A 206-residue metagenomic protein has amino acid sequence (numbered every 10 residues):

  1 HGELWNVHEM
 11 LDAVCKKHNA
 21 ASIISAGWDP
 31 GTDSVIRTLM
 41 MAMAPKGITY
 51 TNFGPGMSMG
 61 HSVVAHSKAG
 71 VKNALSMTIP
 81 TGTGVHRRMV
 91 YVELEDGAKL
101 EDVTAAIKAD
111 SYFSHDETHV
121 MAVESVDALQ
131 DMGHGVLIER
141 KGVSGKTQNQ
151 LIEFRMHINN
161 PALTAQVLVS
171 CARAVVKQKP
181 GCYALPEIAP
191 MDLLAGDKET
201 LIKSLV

Functional and structural regions predicted by a protein language model:
H1-S22: Rossmann-fold NAD(P)-binding glycine/threonine-rich loop
G2-W5, S25-D33, P55-M59: Gly/Ser/Thr-rich loops at beta-strand to alpha-helix junctions that form or flank small-molecule/cofactor-binding
C15-A20, A42-I48, G84-R88: Acidic/polar active-site rim loop that often engages polyanionic ligands
N19-M41, L168: Short alpha-helices
S22-A26, N52, L75-S76: General beta-strand structural signal in soluble alpha/beta enzymes
T32-I48, V63-A74, A174: Oxidoreductase and adenylate-handling cofactor-binding alpha/beta cores
G56-A172: C-terminal substrate-binding/catalytic lobe of Rossmann-fold NAD(P)-dependent oxidoreductases
N149-V206: NAD(P)-dependent Rossmann-like dehydrogenase/reductase catalytic/cofactor-binding core
